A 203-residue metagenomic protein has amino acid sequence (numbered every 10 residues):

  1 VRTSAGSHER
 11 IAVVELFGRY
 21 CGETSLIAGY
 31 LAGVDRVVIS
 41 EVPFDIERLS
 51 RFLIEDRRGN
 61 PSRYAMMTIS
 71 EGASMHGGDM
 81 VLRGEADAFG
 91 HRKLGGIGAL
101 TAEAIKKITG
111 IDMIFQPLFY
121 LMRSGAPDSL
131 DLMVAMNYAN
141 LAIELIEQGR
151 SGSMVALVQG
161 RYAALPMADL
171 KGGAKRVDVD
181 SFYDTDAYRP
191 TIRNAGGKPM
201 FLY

Functional and structural regions predicted by a protein language model:
V1-I111: Accessory alpha-helical/coil subdomains and C-terminal extensions that flank or cap enzyme catalytic cores
F89-Y203: C-terminal non-catalytic interaction/assembly regions of soluble proteins
